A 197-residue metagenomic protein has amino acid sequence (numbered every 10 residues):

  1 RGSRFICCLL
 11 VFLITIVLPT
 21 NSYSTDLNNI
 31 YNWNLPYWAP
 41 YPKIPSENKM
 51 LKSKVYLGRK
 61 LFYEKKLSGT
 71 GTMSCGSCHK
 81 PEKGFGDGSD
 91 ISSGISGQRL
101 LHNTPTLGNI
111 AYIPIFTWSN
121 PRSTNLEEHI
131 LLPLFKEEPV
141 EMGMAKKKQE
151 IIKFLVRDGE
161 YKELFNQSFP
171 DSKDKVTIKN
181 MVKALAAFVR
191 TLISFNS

Functional and structural regions predicted by a protein language model:
R1-L9: Bacterial N-terminal signal peptides that target proteins for export
C8-V17: Bacterial N-terminal signal peptides
N21-S197: Periplasmic c-type cytochrome electron-transfer domains
